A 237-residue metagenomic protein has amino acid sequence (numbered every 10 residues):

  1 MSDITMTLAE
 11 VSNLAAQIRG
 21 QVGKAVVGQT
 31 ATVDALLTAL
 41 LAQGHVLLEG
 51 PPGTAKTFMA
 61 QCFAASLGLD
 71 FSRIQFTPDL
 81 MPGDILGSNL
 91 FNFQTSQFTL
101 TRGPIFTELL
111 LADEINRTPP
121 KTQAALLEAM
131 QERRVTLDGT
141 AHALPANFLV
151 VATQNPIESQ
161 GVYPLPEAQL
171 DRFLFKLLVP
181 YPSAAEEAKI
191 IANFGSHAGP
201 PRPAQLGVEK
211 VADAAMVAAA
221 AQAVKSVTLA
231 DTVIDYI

Functional and structural regions predicted by a protein language model:
T7-P51: Pre-Walker A (pre-P-loop) alpha-helix and adjacent loop at the N terminus of AAA/AAA+ ATPase modules, a conserved
D34, L41-Q43, L67, L86 (+5 more regions): Short loop/turn elements that form and flank the Walker-type P-loop nucleotide-binding site in RecA-like NTPase cores
A35-T38, F91-L111: Conserved alpha-helical scaffold flanking the Walker A/P-loop in AAA+ ATPase domains
L40-T77: Walker A/P-loop
V46, L110, F148: Conserved beta-strand position immediately N-terminal to the Walker
G50, D113-E114, A125: Walker B catalytic acidic pair
P51, I85, T153: P-loop (Walker A) phosphate-binding loop of NTP-binding proteins
N92-Q97, T118, T122, M130-L229: Canonical AAA+ ATPase core
